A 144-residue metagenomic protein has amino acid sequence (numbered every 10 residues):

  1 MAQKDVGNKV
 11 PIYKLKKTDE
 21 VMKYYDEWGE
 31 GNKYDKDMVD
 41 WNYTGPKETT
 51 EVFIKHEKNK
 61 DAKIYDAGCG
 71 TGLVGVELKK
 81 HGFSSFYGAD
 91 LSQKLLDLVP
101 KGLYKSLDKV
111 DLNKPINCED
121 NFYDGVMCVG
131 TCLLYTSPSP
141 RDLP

Functional and structural regions predicted by a protein language model:
M1-N32: N-terminal, positively charged/glycine-rich alpha-helical extensions of SAM-dependent methyltransferases
G31-T44: Class I SAM-dependent methyltransferase Rossmann-like catalytic core, especially the SAM/SAH-binding loop
Y43-K60: Conserved alpha-helix/loop element of class I SAM-dependent methyltransferases that forms part of the SAM/SAH-binding
Y65-I116: Class I SAM-dependent methyltransferase SAM/SAH-binding core
I116-V126: A short acidic, Gly/Pro-enriched loop at the edge of an enzyme's catalytic core that lines a small-molecule cofactor
C128-T131: A short beta-strand submotif of the Rossmann-like class I SAM-dependent methyltransferase core that lines
Y135-P144: Single conserved hydrophobic/aromatic residue that forms the stacking wall/gate of nucleotide- or nucleobase-binding
